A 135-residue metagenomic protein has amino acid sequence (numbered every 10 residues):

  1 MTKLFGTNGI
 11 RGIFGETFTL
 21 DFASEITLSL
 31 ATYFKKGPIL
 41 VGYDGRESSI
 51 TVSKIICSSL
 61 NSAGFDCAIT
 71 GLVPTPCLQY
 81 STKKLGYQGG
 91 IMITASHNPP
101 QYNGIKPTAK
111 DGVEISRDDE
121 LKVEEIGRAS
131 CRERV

Functional and structural regions predicted by a protein language model:
M1-D66: An N-terminal, well-structured beta->alpha segment
T2-K3, P38-I39, Q88-I91, K106: Structural motif
G15, T51-K54, Q79-T82, Q101-K106: Short acidic, glycine/serine/threonine-rich loops at helix termini
F22, S58-S62, L85-Y87, K106-E114: A glycine- and small-aliphatic-rich helix-loop capping segment at beta-alpha/alpha-beta transitions that lines
G71-Q88: Conserved phosphate-binding catalytic cores of ATP/NTP-utilizing and phosphoryl-transfer enzymes
M92-K110: Active-site microenvironments of hydrolase-like enzyme catalytic domains
I105-R132: Gly/Ser/Thr-enriched, mixed-charge loops and adjacent short helices that form phosphate/oxyanion-binding elements
